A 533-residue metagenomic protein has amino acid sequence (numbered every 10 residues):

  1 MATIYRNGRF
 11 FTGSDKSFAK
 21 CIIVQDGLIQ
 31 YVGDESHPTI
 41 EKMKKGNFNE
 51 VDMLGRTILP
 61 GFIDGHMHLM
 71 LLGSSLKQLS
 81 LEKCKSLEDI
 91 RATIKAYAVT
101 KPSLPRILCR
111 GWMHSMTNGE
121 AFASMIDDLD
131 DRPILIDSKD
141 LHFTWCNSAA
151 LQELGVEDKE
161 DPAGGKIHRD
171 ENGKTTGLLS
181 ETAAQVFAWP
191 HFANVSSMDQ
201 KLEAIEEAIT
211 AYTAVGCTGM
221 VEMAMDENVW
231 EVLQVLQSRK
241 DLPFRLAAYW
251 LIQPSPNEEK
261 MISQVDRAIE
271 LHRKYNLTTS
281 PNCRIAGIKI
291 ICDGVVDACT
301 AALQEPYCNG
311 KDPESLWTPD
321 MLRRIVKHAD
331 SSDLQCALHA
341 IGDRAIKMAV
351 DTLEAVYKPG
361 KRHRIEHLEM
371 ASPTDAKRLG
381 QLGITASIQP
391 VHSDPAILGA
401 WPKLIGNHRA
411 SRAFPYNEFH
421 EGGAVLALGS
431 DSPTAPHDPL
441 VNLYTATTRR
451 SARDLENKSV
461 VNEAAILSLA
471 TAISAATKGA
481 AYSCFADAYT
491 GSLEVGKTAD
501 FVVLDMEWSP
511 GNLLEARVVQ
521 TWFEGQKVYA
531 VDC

Functional and structural regions predicted by a protein language model:
A2-R6, F11-D266, A286, I290-H328 (+6 more regions): Divalent metal-binding segments
C146, P256-K260, Q264, A396-A400 (+2 more regions): Short, charged, surface-exposed secondary-structure boundary motifs
G165-G173, A371, R378, L382: Hydrophobic membrane-embedded alpha-helices and membrane-water interface caps/short interhelical or interfacial loops
L236-K240, H272-S280, K358, L379-Q381: Acidic (Asp/Glu)-rich catalytic clusters
V326-A337, R344-H363, H367-L368, P373-K377 (+2 more regions): His/Asp/Glu-enriched, well-ordered alpha-helical/loop segment that forms or immediately abuts the divalent-metal
T385: Ligand-binding beta-strand-loop-alpha-helix segment within the catalytic cores of soluble metabolic enzymes
W508-L514: Short, Lys/Arg- and Gly-enriched loop/turn segments at beta-strand edges
